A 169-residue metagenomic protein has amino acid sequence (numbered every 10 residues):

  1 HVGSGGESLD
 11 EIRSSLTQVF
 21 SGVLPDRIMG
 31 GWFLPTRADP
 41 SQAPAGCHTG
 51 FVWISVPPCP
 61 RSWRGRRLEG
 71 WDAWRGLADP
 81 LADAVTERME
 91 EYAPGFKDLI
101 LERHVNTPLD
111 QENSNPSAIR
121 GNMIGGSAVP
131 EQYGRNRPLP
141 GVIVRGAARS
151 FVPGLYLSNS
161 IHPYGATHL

Functional and structural regions predicted by a protein language model:
H1, F51, Y156-L157: Structured core elements
H1-A43: Mid-domain catalytic core of redox enzymes that form a hydrophobic substrate pocket/lid adjacent to a catalytic redox
G5-S8, P35-D39, S55-C59, A128-P130 (+1 more regions): Short, glycine-/Ser/Thr-/acidic-enriched flexible segments
P25-F33, T86, E90-P163: A glycine-rich dinucleotide-binding beta-alpha-beta segment and adjacent secondary-structure elements that constitute
P44-A84: Conserved FAD/dinucleotide-binding core of flavoprotein oxidoreductases
